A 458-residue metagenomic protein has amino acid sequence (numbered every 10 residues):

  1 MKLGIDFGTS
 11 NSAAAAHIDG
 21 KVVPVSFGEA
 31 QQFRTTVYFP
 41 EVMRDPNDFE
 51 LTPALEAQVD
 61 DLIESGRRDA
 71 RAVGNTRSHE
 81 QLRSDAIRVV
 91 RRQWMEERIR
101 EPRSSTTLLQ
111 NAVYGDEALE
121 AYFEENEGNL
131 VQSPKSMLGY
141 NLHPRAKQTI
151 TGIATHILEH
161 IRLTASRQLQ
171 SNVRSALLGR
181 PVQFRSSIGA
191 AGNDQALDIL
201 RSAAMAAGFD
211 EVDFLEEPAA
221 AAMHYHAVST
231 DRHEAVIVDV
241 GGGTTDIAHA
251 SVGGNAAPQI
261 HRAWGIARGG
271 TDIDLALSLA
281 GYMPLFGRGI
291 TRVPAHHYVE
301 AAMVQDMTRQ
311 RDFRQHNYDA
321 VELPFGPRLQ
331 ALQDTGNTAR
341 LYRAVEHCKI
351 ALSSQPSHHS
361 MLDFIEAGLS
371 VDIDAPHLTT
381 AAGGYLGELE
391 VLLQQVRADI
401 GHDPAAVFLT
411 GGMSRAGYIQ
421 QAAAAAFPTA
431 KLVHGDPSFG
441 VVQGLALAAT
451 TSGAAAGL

Functional and structural regions predicted by a protein language model:
M1-V22, I87-V89, R98-T107, Y114 (+4 more regions): Nucleotide/phosphate-binding catalytic cleft detector across ATP-hydrolyzing and phosphate-transferring enzymes
I5-N11, P181, I237-D246, G253 (+2 more regions): A short acidic Gly-Thr/Ser loop motif
S12-A16, T35-F39, D246-A250: Short beta-strand scaffold segments in enzyme catalytic cores
Q32-P40, R44-R98, V252-F364: Phosphate-binding glycine-rich/basic clefts of nucleotide- and phosphate-handling proteins, predominantly
L130, T149-L158, G192, F214-L215 (+3 more regions): Phosphate/oxyanion-binding active-site loops and adjacent basic polyanion-contact surfaces
Q170-Q183, R292-Y298, Q395, D399-G412: Short glycine-rich phosphate-binding loop at a beta-alpha junction
L200, D231-I247, L409, A423 (+2 more regions): Extended, hydrophobic alpha-helical segments in both membrane/secreted and soluble proteins
A257, A276-L279, D312-L458: Helical "lid/coupling" subdomains associated with nucleotide-phosphate turnover
